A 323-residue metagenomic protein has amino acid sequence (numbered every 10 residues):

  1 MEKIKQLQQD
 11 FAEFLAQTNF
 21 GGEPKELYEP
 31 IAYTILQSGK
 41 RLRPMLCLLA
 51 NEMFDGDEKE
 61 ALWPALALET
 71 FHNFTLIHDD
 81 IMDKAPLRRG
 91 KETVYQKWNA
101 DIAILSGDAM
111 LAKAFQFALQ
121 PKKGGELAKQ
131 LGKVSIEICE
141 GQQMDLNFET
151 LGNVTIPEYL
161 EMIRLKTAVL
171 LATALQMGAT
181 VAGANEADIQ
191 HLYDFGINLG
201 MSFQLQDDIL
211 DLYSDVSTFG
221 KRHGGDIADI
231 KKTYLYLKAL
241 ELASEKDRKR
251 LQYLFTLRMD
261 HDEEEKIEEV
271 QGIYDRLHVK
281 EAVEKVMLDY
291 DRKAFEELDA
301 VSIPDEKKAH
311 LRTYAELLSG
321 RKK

Functional and structural regions predicted by a protein language model:
M1-K323: All-alpha prenyltransferase/terpene-synthase fold signal
